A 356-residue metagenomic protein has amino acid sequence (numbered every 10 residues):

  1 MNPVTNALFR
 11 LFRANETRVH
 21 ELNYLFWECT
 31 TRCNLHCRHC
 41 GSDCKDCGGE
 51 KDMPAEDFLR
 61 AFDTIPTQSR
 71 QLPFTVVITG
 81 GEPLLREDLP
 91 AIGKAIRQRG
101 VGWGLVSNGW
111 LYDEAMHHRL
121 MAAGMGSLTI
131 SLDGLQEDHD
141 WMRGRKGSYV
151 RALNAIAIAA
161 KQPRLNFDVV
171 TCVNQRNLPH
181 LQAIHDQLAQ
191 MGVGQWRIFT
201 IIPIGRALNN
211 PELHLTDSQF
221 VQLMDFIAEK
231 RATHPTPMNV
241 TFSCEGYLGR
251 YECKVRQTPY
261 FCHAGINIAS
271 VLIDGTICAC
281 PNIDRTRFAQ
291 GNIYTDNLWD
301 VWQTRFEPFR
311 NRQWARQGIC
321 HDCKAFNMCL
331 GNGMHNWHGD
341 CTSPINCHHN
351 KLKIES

Functional and structural regions predicted by a protein language model:
N2-S127: Conserved alpha-helical substructure of the radical SAM core
A7-E21, T276, N282-S356: Flexible mid-to-C-terminal extensions adjoining Fe-S/redox cofactors in radical SAM and related proteins
E21, T31, L165, C262-H263 (+1 more regions): Residue-level preference for beta-strand/loop junctions
N23, L72-F74, G265, D284 (+1 more regions): Exposed loop/turn and edge beta-strand positions of beta-sandwich/beta-sheet ligand-binding modules
F26, T30, N34, P259 (+3 more regions): Residues immediately within or flanking Cys/His clusters that coordinate Zn2+ in small zinc-binding modules
R32, H36, C40-D43, G265 (+3 more regions): Cys/His-rich metal-chelating microdomains
G48, A122-S127, S131-D133, D138-I277 (+1 more regions): Radical SAM enzyme [4Fe-4S]-AdoMet core and its adjacent flexible, acidic and glycine-rich loops/tails across
A55, R86, D113-E114, Q136 (+3 more regions): Structural motif corresponding to alpha-helix initiation and N-cap regions
